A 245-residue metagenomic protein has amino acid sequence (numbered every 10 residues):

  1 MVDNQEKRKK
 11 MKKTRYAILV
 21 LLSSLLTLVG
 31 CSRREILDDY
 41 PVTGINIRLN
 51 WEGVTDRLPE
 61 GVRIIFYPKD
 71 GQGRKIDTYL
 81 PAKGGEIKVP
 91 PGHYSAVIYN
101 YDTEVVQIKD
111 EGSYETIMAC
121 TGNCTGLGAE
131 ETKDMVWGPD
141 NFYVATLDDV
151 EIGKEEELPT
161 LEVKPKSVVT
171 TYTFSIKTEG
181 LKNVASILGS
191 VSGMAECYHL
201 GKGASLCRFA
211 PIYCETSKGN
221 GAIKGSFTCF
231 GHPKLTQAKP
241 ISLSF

Functional and structural regions predicted by a protein language model:
M1-K10: Short, Lys/Arg-enriched N-terminal segments with co-localized hydrophobic residues within the first ~10-30 amino acids
K9-I18: Bacterial N-terminal signal peptides that target proteins for export
L28-G30: C-terminal motif of bacterial Sec signal peptides marking the signal peptidase cleavage site
S32-E35: Bacterial signal peptide processing site
R48-P59, S175-N183: Structural motif
R63-E111, A185-F245: Tryptophan-paired
R74-S167: Short, low-hydrophobicity acidic/polar segments
W137-N220: A sequence/structural signal for flexible, mid-protein segments enriched in small/helix-disrupting residues
